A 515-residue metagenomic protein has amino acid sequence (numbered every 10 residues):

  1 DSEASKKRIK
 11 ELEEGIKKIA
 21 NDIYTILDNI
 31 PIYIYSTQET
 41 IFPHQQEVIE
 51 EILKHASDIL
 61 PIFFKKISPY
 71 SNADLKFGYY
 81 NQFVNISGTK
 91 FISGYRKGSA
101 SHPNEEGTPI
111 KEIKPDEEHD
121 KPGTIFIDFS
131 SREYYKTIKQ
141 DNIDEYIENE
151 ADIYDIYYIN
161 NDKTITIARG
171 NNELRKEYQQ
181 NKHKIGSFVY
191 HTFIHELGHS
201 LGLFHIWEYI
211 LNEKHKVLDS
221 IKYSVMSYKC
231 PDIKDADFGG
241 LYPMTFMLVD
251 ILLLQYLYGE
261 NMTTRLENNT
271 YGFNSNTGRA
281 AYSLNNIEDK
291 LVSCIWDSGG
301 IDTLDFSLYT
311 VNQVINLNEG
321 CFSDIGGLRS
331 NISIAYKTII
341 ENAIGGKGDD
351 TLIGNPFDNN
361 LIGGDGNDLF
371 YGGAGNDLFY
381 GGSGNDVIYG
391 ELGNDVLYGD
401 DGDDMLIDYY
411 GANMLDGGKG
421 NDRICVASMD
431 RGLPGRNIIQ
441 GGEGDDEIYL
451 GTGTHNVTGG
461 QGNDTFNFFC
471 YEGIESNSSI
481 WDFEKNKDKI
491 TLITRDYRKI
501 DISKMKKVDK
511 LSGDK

Functional and structural regions predicted by a protein language model:
D1-K347, D365: Zinc-dependent metalloendopeptidases
S71-G78, F204-V217, K222, G240-P243 (+5 more regions): Acidic glycine/aspartate-rich repeat arrays in secreted/surface proteins
N72, P122, I301, N312 (+8 more regions): Surface-exposed or flexible loop/turn and strand-edge residues in extracellular/cell-surface modules
A73-L75, G123-I125, S224, S293 (+8 more regions): Extracytoplasmic/periplasmic beta-strand context in beta-sandwich domains, especially the cupredoxin/COX2 CuA-binding
F188, I221, K290, S298-G299 (+8 more regions): Parallel beta-helix/beta-solenoid
E288, D297, F306-L308, G345 (+15 more regions): Glycine-centered beta-turn/loop sites at beta-strand termini
N331-I334, R431-I438: Surface-exposed loop/turn motifs in large extracellular/passenger domains
